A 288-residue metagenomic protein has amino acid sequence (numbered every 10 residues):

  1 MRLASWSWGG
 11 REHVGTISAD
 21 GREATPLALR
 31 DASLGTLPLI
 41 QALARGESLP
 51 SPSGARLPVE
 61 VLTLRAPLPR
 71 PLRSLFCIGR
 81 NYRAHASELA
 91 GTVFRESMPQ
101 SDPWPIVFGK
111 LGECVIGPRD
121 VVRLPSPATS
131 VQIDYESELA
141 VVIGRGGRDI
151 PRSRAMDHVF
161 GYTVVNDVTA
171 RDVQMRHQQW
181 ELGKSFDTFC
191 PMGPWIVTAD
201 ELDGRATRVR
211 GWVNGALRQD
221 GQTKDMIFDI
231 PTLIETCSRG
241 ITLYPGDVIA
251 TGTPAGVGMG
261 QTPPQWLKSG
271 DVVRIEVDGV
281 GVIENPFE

Functional and structural regions predicted by a protein language model:
M1-S101, P105, A216, V272-R274: N-terminal non-catalytic cap/leader segment that marks the start of a structured domain
A4, R65-P67, R95-M98, V122-I133 (+3 more regions): A generic local secondary-structure boundary/capping motif
G9, P50, A55-L57, L62-P67 (+2 more regions): Catalytic-pocket segment enriched in acidic/His residues
S74-F76, P105-V107, E113-C114, V121 (+7 more regions): Structural motif
F94-I116, Y135, K268-G279: Structural signature of FAD isoalloxazine-binding scaffolds in flavoprotein oxidoreductases
E96, Q100-P103, V107-K110, R154-W180 (+2 more regions): Flexible glycine-rich active-site/ligand-binding loops centered on an Asp-His dyad
L111-E113, G117-A155, F160, V165-V168: Non-heme Fe(II) oxygenase catalytic core, chiefly the N-lobe of the double-stranded beta-helix
